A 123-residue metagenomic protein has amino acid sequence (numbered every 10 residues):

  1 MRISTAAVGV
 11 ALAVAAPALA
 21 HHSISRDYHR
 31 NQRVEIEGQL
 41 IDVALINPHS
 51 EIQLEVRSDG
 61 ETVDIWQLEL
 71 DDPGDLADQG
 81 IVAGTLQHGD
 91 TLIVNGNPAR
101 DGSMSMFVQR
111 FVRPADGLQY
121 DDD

Functional and structural regions predicted by a protein language model:
M1-V8: Bacterial N-terminal signal peptides that target proteins for export
A15-A16: N-terminal signal peptide c-region/cleavage motif recognized by signal peptidases
L19-V34: Short boundary/loop segments of OB/S1/cold-shock single-stranded nucleic-acid-binding domains
G38-L40: Conserved hydrophobic positions within beta-strands
I46-R57: Short aromatic-glycine-enriched beta-strand elements
L70-D78: Short, structured beta-strand/loop micro-motifs enriched in basic residues and often containing a Trp
A77-V94: Short nucleic-acid-contacting surface segments enriched for D/E, G, S/T with interspersed K/R
A99-D123: OB-fold/S1-family single-stranded nucleic acid-binding modules
